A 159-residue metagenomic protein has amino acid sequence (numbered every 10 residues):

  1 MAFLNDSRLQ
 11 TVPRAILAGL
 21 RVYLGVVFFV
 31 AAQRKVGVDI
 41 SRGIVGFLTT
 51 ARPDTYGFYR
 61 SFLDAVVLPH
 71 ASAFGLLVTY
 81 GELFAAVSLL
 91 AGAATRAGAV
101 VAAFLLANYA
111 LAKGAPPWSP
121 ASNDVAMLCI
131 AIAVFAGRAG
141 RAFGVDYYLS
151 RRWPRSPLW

Functional and structural regions predicted by a protein language model:
M1-F84, S88-W159: Extended, low-polarity transmembrane helix blocks
